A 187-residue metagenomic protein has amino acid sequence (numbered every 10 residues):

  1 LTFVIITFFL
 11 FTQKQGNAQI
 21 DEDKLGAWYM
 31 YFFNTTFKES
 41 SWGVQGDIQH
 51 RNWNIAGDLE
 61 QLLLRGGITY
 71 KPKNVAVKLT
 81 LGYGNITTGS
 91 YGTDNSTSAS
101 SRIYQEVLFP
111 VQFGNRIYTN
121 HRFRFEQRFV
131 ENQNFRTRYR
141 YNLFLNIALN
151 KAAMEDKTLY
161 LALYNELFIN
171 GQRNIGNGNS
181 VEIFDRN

Functional and structural regions predicted by a protein language model:
L1-D21: Bacterial Sec-dependent N-terminal signal peptides
Q19-G82: Start-of-domain marker
D23-Y29, E60-L64, A99-I103, Q133-Y141 (+1 more regions): Residues that define the transmembrane beta-barrel architecture of outer-membrane proteins
Y31-T35, G66-Y70, Q105-V111, F125 (+1 more regions): Residues on the lipid-exposed face of transmembrane beta-strands in outer-membrane beta-barrel proteins
F37, I48-N54, P72, Y83-G89 (+3 more regions): Transmembrane beta-strands of outer-membrane beta-barrel pores
F37-W42, K73-A76, Q112-T119, L149-L159: Short loop/turn motifs that connect adjacent beta-strands in outer-membrane beta-barrel proteins
V44-G46, L79-L81, V107, H121-F123 (+1 more regions): Membrane-embedded beta-strand positions of outer-membrane beta-barrel proteins
Y118, R122-N187: Outer-membrane beta-barrel transmembrane domain signature
